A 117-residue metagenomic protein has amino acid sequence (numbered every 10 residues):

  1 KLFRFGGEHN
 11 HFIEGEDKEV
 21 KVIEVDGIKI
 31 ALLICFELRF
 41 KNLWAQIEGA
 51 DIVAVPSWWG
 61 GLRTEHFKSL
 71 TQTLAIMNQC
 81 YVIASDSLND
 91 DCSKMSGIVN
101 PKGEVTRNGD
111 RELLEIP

Functional and structural regions predicted by a protein language model:
K1-E48, R63-E65, S69: Active-site catalytic loop in hydrolytic enzyme cores
R39-L113: CN hydrolase (nitrilase-like) catalytic-core segments centered on the catalytic cysteine and neighboring Lys/Glu
E115-P117: Exposed aromatic-hydrophobic patches
